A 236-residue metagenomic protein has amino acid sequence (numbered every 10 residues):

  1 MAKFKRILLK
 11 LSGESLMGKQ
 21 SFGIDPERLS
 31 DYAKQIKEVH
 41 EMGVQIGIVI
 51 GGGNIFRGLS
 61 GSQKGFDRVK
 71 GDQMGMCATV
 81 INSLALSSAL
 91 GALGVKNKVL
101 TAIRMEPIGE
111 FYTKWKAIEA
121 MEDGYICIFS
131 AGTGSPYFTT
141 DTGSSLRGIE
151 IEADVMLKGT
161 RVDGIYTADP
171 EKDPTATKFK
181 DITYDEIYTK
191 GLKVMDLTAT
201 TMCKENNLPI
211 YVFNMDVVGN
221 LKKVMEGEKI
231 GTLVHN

Functional and structural regions predicted by a protein language model:
M1-N236: C-terminal catalytic "cap/lid" subdomain
